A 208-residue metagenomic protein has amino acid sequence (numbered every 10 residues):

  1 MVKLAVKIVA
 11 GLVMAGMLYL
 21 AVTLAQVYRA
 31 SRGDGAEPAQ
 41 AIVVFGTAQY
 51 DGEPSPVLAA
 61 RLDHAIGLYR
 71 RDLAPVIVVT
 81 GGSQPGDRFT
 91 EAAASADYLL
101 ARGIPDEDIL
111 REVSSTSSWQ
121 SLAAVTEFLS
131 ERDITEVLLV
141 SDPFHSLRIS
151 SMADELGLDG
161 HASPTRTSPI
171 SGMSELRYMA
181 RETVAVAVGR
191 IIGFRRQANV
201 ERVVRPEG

Functional and structural regions predicted by a protein language model:
M1-D34: N-terminal type II signal-anchor transmembrane helix that functions as the membrane-insertion/stop-transfer segment
A21-A25, R29, I66, A187-R195: Structural signature of transmembrane alpha-helix termini at the membrane-water interface
L24-A180: A structural signal for short, hydrophobic/glycine-enriched beta-strand patches
E175-N199: A transmembrane-helix-recognition feature enriched in membrane-embedded lipid enzymes and envelope glyco-/phospholipid
R196-G208: Short linear elements at protein peripheries
